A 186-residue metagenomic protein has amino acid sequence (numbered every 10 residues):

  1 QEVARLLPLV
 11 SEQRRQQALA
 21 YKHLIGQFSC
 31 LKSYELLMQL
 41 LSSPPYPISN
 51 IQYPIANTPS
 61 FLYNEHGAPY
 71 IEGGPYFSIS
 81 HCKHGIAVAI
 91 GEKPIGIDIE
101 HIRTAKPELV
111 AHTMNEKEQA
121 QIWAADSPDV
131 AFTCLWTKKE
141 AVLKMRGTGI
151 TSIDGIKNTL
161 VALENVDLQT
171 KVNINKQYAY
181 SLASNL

Functional and structural regions predicted by a protein language model:
Q1-L186: Core catalytic alpha/beta fold that binds nucleotide/phospho-ligands
